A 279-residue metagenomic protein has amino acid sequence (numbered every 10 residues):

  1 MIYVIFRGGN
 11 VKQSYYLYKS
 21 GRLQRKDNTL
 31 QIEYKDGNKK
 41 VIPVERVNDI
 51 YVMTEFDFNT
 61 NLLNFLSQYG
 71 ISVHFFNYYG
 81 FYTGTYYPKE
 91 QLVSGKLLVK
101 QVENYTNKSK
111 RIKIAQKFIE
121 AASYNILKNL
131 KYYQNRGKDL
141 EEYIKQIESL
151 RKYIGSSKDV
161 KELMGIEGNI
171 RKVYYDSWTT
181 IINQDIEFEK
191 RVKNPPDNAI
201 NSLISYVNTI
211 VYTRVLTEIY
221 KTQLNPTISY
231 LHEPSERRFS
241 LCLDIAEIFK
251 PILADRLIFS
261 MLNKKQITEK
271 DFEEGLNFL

Functional and structural regions predicted by a protein language model:
I2-K26, E33-K35, V41, T83 (+1 more regions): Active-site helix-to-loop segments that bind/position phosphate- or nucleotide-bearing substrates and donors across
N28-L30, G37, F56-F58: Short, glycine-/Ser/Thr-/acidic-enriched flexible segments
N38-R46, Y86-Y87: Short amphipathic beta-strand/extended segments with alternating polar/hydrophobic composition
V44-F58: Extracellular/luminal Protease-associated
I50-M53, I71-N77: Short hydrophobic alpha-helical runs that function as membrane-insertion/retention elements
N59, G80-T85: Short gly/pro/ser/thr-enriched loop/turn and capping motifs at secondary-structure boundaries
N61-F65: A short acidic, amphipathic alpha-helical/loop segment
Q68-F75, E90-S94: A short alpha->loop->secondary-structure connector
